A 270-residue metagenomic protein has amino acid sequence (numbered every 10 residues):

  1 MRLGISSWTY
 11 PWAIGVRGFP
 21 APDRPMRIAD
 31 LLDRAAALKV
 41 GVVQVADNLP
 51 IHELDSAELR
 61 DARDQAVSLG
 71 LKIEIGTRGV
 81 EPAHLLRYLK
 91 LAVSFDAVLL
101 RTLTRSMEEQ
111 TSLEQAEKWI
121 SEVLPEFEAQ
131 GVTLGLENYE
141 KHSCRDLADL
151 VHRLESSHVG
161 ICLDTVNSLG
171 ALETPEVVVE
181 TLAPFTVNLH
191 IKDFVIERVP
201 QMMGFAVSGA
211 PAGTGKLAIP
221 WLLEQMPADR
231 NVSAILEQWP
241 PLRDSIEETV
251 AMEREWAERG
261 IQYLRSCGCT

Functional and structural regions predicted by a protein language model:
M1-S94, A251-R254, E258-T270: N-terminal pre-domain/capping segments
M1-Y10, V43-V45, L71-T77, L100-T102 (+4 more regions): Hydrophobic faces of well-ordered beta-strands that scaffold small-molecule active sites in alpha/beta enzyme cores
I5, A35, A66, A92 (+7 more regions): Conserved, mostly hydrophobic/aromatic
W12-R17, G170, V195-F205, E237-E247: Flexible glycine/acidic-rich beta-alpha junction loops that bind and position SAM and/or redox cofactors in anaerobic
L38, S94-F95, Q130, P184 (+1 more regions): Structural motif
E58-L59, D64-I161, G170, R254: Active-site acidic/histidine proton-transfer and metal-coordination neighborhood in alpha/beta enzyme cores
E122-K216: Acidic/histidine-rich catalytic cores of soluble enzymes
G215-Q225, V232-S245: H/E-rich (His + Asp/Glu) clusters that bind or coordinate divalent metals
